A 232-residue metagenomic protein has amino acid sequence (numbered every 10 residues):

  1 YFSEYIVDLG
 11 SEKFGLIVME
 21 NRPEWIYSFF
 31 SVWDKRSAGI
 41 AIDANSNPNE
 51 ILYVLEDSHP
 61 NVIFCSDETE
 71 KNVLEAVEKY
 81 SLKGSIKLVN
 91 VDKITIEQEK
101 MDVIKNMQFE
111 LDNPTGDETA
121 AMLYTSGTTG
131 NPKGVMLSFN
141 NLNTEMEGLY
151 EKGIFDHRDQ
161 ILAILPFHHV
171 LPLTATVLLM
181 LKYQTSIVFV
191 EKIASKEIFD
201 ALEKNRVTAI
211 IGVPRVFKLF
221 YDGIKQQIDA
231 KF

Functional and structural regions predicted by a protein language model:
F2-S46: Conserved AMP-binding/adenylate-forming
Y5, A44-E75, E145-L162, A194-T208: Conserved ATP-dependent adenylate/AMP-binding module captured primarily in the ANL superfamily
M19-F30, N45-P48, L165-K182, I193: Conserved coil-to-alpha-helix start sites within the AMP-binding
F30-S37, D57, L178-K182, Y221: Short hydrophobic alpha-helices that are characteristic scaffold elements of the AMP-binding
E68-G116, I224-F232: ANL superfamily adenylate-forming
K105-Y124, N131, I154-Q160: Conserved pre-ATP/AMP-binding loop-to-beta segment of ANL
A120-M146: Conserved AMP-binding A3 loop
N143-Q160, F167-F232: Conserved AMP-binding/adenylation subdomain of ANL enzymes
